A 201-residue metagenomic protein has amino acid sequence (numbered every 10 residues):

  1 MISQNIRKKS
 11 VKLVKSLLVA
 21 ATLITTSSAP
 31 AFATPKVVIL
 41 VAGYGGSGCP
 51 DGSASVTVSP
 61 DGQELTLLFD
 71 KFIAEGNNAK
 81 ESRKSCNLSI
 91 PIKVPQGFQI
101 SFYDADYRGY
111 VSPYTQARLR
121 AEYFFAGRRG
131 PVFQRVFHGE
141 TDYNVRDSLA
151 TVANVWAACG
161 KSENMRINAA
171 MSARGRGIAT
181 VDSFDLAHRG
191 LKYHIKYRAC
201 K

Functional and structural regions predicted by a protein language model:
M1-K12: N-terminal secretory signal peptides that target proteins for export/translocation
F32-G76: N-terminal leader/pro-regions and domain N-caps
E75-R83, P91-I100: Short, solvent-exposed beta-strand/turn "edge" segments of beta-rich domains on protein surfaces
Q99-S112: A short beta-strand element within beta-rich, extracytoplasmic domains of secreted/secretory-pathway proteins
T115-R128: Short, surface-exposed beta-strand/strand-loop-strand elements in extracellular ectodomains
F133-E163: Short, surface-exposed tryptophan/glycine-enriched loops that mediate extracellular molecular recognition
C159-R176: Internal, hydrophobic beta-strand segments that form the core of beta-sheet-rich folds
A173-K201: Proprotein-processing/basic-patch segments
